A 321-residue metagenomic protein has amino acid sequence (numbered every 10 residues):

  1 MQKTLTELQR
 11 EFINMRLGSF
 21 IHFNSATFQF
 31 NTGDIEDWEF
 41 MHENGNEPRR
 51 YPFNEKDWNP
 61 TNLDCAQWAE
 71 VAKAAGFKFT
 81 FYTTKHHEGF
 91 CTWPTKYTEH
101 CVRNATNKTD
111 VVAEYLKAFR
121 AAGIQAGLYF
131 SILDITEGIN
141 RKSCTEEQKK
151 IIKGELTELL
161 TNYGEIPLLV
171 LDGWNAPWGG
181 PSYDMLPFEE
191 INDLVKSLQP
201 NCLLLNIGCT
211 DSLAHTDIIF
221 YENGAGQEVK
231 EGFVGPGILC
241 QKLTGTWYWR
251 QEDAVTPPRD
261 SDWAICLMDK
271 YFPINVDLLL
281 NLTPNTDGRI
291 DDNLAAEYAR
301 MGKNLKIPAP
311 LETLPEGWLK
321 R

Functional and structural regions predicted by a protein language model:
M1-R321: Mature catalytic domains of secreted/periplasmic carbohydrate-active enzymes
